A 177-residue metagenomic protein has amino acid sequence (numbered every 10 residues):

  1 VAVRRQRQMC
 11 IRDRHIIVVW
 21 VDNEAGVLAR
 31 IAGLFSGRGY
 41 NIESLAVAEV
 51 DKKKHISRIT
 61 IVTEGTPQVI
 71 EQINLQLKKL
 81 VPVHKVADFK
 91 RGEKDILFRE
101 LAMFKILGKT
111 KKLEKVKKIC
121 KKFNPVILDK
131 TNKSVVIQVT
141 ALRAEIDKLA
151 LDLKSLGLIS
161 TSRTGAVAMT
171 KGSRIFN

Functional and structural regions predicted by a protein language model:
V1-I11: Single conserved hydrophobic/aromatic residue that forms the stacking wall/gate of nucleotide- or nucleobase-binding
D13-V21, S57-I61, K94-L107: Short glycine-/aliphatic-rich beta-strand segments at the starts of folded cytosolic domains
I16-K53: Long, hydrophobic N-terminal alpha-helical segment
I31-F35, Q72-L80, V116-F123, L149-L156: Short amphipathic alpha-helices in soluble, non-transmembrane regions that often serve as interface/regulatory elements
E43-G65, F89-L97: Short, charge-patterned binding micro-sites
L45, V81-E93, V126-N132, G157-S173: Conserved short beta-strand edge segments in small beta-sheet-based binding/regulatory domains
G65-L107: Helix-adjacent hinge/juxtasegments
I96-K117, T140-K154, K171-N177: Short, low-order "capping/linker" segments at domain edges
